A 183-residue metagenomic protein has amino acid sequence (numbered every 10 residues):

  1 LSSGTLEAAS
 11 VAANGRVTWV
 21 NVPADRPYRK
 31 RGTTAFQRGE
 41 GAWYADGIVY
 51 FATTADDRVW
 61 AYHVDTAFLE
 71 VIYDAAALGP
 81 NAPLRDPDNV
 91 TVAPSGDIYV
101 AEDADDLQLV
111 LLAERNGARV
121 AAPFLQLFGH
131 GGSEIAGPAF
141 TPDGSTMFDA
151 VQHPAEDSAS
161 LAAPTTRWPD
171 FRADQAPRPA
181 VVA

Functional and structural regions predicted by a protein language model:
L1-A183: Sequence/structural signature of beta-propeller domains
